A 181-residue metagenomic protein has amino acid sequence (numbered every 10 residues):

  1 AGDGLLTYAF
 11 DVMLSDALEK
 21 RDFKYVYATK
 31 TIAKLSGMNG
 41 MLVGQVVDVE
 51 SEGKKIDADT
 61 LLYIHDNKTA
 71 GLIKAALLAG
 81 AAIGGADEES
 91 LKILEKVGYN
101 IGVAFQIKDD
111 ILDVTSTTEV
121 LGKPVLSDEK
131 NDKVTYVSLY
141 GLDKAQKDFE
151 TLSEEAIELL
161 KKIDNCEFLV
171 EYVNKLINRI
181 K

Functional and structural regions predicted by a protein language model:
A1-L160, D164-I177: Mg2+-dependent prenyl diphosphate-binding active-site environment of isoprenoid biosynthetic enzymes
I180-K181: Short cytosolic juxtamembrane segments of multi-pass membrane proteins
